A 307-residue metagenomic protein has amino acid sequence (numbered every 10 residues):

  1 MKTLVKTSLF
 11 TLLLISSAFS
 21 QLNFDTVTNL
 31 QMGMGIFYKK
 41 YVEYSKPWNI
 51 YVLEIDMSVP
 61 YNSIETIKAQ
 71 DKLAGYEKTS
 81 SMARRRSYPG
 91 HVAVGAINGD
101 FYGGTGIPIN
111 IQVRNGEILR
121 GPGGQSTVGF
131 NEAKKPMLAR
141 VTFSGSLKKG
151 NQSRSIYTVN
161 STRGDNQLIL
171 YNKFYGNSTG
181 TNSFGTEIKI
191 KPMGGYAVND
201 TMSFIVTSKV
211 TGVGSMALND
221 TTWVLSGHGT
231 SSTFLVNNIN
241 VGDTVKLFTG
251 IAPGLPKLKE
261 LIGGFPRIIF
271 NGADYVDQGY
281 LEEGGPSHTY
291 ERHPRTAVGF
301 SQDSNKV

Functional and structural regions predicted by a protein language model:
M1-F24: Bacterial Sec-dependent N-terminal signal peptides
Q21-V307: Gly/Ser/Thr/Pro-rich low-complexity, intrinsically disordered segments
